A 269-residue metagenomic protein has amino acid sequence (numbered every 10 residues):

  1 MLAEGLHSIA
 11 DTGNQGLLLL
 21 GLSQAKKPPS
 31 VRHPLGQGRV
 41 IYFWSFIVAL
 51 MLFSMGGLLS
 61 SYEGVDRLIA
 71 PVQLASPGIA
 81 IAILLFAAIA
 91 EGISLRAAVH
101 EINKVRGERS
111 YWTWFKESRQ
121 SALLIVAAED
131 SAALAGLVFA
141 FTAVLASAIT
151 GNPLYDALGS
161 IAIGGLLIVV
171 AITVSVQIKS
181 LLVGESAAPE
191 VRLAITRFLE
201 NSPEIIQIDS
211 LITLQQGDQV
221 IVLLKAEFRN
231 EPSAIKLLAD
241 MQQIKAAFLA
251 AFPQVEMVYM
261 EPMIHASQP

Functional and structural regions predicted by a protein language model:
M1-K27, S61, V65, L124-V138: Acidic (Asp/Glu-rich) catalytic motifs at the cytosolic membrane interface
S8-I9, H33, A239: A general, composition-driven signal for non-globular sequence regions
L18-V40, A70: Aspartate-rich (DDxxD/NDxxD/DxxxD) Mg2+/diphosphate-binding motifs and their adjoining helix-loop segments
G38-P269: Alpha-helical transmembrane segments and adjacent TM-loop junctions that form the membrane-embedded core of multi-pass
